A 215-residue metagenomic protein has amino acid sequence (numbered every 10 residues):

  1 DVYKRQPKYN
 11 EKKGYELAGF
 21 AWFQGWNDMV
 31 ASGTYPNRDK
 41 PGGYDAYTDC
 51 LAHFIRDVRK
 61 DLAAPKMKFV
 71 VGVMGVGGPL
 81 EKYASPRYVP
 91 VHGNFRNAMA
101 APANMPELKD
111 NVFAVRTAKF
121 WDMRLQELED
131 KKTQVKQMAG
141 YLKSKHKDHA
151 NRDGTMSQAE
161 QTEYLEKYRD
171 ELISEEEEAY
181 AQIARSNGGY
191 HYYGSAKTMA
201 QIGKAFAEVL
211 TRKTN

Functional and structural regions predicted by a protein language model:
D1-N215: Cell-envelope and extracellular/periplasmic
